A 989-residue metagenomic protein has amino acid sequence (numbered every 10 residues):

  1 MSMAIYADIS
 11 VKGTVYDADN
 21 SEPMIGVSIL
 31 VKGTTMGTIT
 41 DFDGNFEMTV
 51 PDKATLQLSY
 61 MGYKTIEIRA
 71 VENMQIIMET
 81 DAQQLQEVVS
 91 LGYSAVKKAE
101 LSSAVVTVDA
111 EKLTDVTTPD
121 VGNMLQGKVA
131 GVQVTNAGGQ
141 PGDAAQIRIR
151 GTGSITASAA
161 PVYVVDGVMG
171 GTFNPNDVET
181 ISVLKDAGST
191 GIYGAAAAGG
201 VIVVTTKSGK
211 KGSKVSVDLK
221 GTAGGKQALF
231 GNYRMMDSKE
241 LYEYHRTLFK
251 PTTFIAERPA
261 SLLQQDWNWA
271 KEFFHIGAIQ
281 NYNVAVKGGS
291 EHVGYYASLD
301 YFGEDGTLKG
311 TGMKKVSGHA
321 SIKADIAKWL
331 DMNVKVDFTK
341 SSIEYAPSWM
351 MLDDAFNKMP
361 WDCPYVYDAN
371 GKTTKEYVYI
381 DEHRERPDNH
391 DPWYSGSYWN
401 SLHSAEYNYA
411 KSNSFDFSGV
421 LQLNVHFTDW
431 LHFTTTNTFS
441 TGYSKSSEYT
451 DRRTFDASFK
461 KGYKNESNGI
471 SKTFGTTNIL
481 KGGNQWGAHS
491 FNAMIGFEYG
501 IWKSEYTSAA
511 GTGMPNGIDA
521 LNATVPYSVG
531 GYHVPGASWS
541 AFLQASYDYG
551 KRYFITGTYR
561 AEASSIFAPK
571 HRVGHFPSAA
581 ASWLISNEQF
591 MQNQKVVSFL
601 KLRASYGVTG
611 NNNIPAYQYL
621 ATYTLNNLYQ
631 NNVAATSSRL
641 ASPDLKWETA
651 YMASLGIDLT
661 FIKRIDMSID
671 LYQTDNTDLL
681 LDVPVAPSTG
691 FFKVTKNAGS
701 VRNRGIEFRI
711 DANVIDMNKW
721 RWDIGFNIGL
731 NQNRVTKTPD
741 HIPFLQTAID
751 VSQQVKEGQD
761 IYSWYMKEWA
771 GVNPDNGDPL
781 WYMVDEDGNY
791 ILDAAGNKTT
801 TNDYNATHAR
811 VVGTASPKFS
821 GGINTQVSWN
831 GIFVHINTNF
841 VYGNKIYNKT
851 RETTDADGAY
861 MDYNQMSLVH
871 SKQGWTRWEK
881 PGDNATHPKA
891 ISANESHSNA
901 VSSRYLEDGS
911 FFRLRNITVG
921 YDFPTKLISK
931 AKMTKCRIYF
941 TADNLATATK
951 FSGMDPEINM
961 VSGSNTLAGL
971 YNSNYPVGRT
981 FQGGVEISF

Functional and structural regions predicted by a protein language model:
M1-A327, D331-N333, D337-T339, S418 (+5 more regions): Short, small/polar-rich motifs associated with maturation and membrane association, primarily at protein termini
P23, T35, K64-E67, M169-G170 (+6 more regions): Short, solvent-exposed loop/turn motifs
A160, P175, A256, G277-Q280 (+7 more regions): Extracellular/periplasmic, surface-exposed regions of secreted and cell-surface proteins
D218-D266, S348, K696, N713-A815 (+3 more regions): Conserved small-residue
A260, A270, A457, S564 (+2 more regions): Extracytoplasmic gating/loop element in the C-terminal half of outer-membrane beta-barrel translocons and assembly
L262, T339, E344-D416, P615: Acidic/polar loop-and-plug regions of large Gram-negative outer-membrane beta-barrel proteins
T814-K849: Glycine-rich, aromatic-lined ligand/substrate-binding cores of catalytic and carbohydrate-binding domains
